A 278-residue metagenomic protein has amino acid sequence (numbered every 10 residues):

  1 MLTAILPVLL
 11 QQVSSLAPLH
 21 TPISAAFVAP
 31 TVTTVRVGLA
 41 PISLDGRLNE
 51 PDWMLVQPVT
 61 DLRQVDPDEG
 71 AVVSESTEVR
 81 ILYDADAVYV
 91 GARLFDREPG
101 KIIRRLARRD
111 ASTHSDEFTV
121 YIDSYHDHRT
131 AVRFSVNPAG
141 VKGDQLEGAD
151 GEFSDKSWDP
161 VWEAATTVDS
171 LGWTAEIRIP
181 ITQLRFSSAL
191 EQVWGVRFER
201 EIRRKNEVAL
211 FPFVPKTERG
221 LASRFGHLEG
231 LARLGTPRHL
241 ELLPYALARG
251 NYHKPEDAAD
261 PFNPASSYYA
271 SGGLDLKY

Functional and structural regions predicted by a protein language model:
L2, Q11-Y278: Structural preference for beta-rich elements and adjacent junctions enriched in aromatics
